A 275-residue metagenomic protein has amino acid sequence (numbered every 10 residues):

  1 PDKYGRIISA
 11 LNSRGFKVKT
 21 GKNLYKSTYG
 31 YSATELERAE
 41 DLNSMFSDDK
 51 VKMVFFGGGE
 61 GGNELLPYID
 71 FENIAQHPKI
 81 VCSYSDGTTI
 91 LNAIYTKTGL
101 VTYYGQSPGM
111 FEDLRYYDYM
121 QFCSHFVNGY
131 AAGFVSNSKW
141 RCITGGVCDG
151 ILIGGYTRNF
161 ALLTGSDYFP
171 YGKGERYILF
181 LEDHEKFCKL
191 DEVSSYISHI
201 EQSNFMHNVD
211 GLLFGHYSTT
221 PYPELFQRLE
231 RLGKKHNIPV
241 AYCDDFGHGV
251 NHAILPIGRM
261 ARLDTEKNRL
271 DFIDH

Functional and structural regions predicted by a protein language model:
P1-K50: ATP/NTP phosphate-donor binding region
D2-I7, V147-K186: Conserved beta-alpha junction segments in alpha/beta enzyme cores
M53-N63: N-terminal glycine-rich "phosphate-gripper" loop used for MgATP/nucleotide binding and carboxylate activation
I69-A93, V101-P108, N237-A241: Short, acidic/small-residue loops that bind anionic groups at enzyme active sites
T88-G99, G249-I257: Glycine-rich, charge-decorated loop segments at or immediately adjacent to ligand/cofactor-binding or catalytic sites
G99-A161: Conserved anion/nucleotide-ligand pocket segment
Y168-L225: Internal helical hairpin/lid segments
F214-H275: ATP/nucleoside-binding phosphotransfer catalytic cores, i.e., glycine-rich phosphate-binding loops
